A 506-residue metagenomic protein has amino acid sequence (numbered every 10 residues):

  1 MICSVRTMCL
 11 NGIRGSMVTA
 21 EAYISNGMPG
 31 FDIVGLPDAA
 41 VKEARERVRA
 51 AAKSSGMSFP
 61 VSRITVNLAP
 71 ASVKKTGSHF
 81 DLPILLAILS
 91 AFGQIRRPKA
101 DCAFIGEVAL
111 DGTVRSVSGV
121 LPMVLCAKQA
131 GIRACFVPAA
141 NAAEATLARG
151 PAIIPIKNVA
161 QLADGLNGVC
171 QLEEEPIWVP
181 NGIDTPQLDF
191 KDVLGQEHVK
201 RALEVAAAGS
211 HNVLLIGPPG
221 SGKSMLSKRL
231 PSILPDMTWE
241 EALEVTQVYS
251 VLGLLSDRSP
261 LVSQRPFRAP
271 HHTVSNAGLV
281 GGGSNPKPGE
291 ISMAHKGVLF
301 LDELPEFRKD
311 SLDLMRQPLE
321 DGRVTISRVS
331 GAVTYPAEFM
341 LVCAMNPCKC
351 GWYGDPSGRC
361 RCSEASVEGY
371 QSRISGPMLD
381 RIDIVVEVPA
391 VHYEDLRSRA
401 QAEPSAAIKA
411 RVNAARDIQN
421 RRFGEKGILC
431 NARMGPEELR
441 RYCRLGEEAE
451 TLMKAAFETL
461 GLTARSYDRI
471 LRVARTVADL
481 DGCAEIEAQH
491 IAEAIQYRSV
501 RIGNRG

Functional and structural regions predicted by a protein language model:
M1-L214, S221, S327, S466-Y467 (+2 more regions): Peripheral, non-AAA+ core regions of ATP-driven protein-machinery
V18-I24, L279, D383-V386: Short beta-strand elements
V34-R45, P60, N67-G77, N285-P286 (+1 more regions): Basic, amphipathic alpha-helical bundle interface domains used for macromolecular binding and assembly
D111, L301-R308, G351: Catalytic P-loop NTPase motifs of RecA-like helicase/translocase cores
E204, L261-P266, N276-L299, G331-A332: Conserved alpha-helical scaffold flanking the Walker A/P-loop in AAA+ ATPase domains
L215-S256: Walker A/P-loop
E241-S275, G282-G283, P389, L429-E437 (+2 more regions): Conserved inter-motif catalytic segment of the P-loop NTP-binding fold
K296, D302-E303, L314: Walker B catalytic acidic pair
